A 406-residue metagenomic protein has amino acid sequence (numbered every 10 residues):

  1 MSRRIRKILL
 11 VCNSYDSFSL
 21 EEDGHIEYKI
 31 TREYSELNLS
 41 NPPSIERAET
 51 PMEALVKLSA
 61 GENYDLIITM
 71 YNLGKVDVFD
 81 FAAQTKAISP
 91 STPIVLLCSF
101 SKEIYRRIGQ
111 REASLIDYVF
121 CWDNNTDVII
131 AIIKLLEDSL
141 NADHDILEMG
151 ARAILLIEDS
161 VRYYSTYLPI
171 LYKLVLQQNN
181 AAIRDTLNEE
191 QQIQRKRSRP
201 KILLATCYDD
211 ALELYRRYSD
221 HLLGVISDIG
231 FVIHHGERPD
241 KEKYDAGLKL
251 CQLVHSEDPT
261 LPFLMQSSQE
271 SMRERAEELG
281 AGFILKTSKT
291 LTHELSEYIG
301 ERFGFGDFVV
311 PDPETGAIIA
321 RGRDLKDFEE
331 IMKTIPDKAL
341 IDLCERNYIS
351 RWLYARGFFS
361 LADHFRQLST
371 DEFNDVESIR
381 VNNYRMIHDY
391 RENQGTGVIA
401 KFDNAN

Functional and structural regions predicted by a protein language model:
M1-E46, A83, R111-Y118, W122-K201 (+6 more regions): Non-catalytic signal-transmission and effector/linker regions of two-component phosphorelay proteins
N13, T50, S99, D159 (+1 more regions): Cofactor-binding loop segments of dinucleotide-utilizing enzymes, especially the Rossmann-like FAD- and NAD(P)+-binding
S17-L20, K102-R106, Y164-S165, S271-E274: Short, charged/polar "capping" segments at the starts of alpha-helices and the immediately preceding loops
S19-T31, S40-P42, R47-I94, C98-G109 (+3 more regions): Conserved phosphotransfer microenvironments
S91-V95, Y118, A153, T260-L264 (+1 more regions): Proline-centered loop/turn at the N-terminus of a beta-strand
L97-S99, Q266, K286: Hydrophobic/aromatic residues positioned on beta-strands within the core alpha/beta folds
R107-Y118, R275-I284: As written
S271-N406: Terminal, compositionally biased segments used for targeting/anchoring and flexible tails
